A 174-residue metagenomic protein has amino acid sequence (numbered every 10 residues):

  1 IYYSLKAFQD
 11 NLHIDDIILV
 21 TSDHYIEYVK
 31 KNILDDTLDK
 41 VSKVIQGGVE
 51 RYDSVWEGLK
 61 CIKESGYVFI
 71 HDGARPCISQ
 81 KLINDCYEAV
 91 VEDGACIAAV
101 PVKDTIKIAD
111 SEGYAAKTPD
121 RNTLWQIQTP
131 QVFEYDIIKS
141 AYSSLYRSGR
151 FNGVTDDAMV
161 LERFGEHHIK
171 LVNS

Functional and structural regions predicted by a protein language model:
I1, G58, H71-D72, P101 (+1 more regions): Residue-level signal for inorganic ion chemistry
Y2-S65, S148-G149: Conserved N-terminal catalytic core of the sugar/cofactor nucleotidyltransferase
A7, S54, A74-R75, V160: Hydrophobic side chains within alpha-helical segments
H13, C77-K170: Conserved core of the sugar-phosphate nucleotidyltransferase
D23-Y25, G73-P76, K103: Short glycine-rich anion-binding loops that position phosphate/pyrophosphate groups of nucleotides and phosphorylated
I45, K170-V172: General small-molecule cofactor/ligand-binding pocket signal
C61, P76-C77: A short His-aromatic
Y67-F69: Short aromatic/hydrophobic "clamp" motif used to bind/position activated sugar donors
